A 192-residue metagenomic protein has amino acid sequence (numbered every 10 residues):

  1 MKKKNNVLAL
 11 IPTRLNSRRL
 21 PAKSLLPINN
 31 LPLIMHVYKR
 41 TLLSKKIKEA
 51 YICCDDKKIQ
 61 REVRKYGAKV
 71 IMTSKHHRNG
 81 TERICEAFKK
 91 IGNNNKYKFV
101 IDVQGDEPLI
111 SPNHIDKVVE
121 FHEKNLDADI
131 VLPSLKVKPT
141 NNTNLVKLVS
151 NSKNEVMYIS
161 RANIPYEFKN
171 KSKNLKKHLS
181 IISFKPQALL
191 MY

Functional and structural regions predicted by a protein language model:
M1-N6, N93-N95: Short, Lys/Arg-enriched, disordered terminal segments
K3-C54: N-terminal glycine-rich phosphate-binding loop and ensuing alpha1 helix
R18, P108, I182: Residues that recognize and position ribonucleotide moieties
L26, Q60, L190: Nucleotide phosphate-binding site architecture
I34, D106, K185: Residue-level signal for inorganic ion chemistry
I47, N95-Y97, N125-A128: Short, high-confidence coil segments that cap the C-terminus of an alpha-helix and link into the following beta-strand
Y51, K57-V103, L109-E120: Short phosphate-binding loop-to-helix
S111-Y192: Conserved core of the sugar-phosphate nucleotidyltransferase
